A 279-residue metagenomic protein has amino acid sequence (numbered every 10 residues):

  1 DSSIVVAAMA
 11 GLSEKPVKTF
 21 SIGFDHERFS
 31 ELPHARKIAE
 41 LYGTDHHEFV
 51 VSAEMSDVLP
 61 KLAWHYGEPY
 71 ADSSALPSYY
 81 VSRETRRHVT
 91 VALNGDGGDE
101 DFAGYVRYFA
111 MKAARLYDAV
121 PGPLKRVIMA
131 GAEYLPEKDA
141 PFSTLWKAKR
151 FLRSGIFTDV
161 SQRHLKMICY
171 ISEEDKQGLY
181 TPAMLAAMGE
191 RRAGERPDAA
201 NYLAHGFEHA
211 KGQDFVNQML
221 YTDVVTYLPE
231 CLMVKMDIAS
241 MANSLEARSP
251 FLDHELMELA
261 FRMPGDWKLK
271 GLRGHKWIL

Functional and structural regions predicted by a protein language model:
D1-R196, F215, I238-L279: ATP-dependent adenylate-handling active sites, centered on carboxylate activation for C-N bond formation
R196-F207: A short, charged helix-loop
E208, V216: Acidic, Mg2+-coordinating catalytic module of metal-dependent nucleases/exonucleases that use a two-metal-ion mechanism
V225: Basic, amphipathic alpha-helical recognition segments used for DNA target recognition
L228: Globin-like tetrapyrrole-binding proteins
